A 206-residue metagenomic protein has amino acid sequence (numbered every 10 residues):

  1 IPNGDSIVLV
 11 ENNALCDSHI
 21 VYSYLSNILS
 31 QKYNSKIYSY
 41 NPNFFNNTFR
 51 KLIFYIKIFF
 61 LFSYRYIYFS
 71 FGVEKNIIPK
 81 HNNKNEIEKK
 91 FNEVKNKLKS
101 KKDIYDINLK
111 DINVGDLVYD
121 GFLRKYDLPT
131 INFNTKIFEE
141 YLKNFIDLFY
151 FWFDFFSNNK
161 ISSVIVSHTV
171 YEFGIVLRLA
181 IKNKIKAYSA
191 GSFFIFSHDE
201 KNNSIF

Functional and structural regions predicted by a protein language model:
I1-E11, I28, K32-I146, S192-F206: Conserved N-terminal ligand/cofactor-binding loop architecture of enzyme catalytic domains
N3-L9, F156-T169: Short N-terminal targeting/anchoring amphipathic segment
E11-Y22: A short, glycine/small-residue-rich beta-strand->loop->alpha-helix junction that serves as a flexible
C16-D17, Y171-G174: Short alpha-helical
N27-Q31, F156-S163, I175-K186: Glycosyltransferases and closely related glycan-assembly transferases that use nucleotide-activated donors
N144-D154: Well-ordered alpha-helical segments embedded in enzymatic catalytic cores
I165-S167, G174, I181-F206: Beta-rich, aromatic/charged-enriched effector core domains that present basic-aromatic interfaces for binding
